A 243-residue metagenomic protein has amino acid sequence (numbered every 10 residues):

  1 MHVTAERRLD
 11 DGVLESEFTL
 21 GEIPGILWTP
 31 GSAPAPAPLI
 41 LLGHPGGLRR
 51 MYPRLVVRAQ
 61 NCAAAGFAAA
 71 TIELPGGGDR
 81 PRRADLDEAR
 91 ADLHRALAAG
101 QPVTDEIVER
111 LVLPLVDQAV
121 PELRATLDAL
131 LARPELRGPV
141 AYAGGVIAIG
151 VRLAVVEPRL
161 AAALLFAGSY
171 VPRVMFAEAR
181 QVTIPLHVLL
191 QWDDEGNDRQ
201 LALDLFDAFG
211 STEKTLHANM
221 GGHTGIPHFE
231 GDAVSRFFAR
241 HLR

Functional and structural regions predicted by a protein language model:
M1-A35: N-terminal cap/lid segment of alpha/beta-hydrolase-fold proteins
A37-I40, L160-A161, P185: Alpha/beta-hydrolase fold active-site loops
I40-E135: Serine-hydrolase catalytic machinery in alpha/beta-hydrolase-like enzymes
G46, L74, L164-P172, G221: Active-site nucleophile loop of the alpha/beta-hydrolase fold
D117-Q181: Primarily recognizes the serine-hydrolase "nucleophile elbow" in alpha/beta-hydrolase and SGNH/GDSL folds
R173-V174, E195-L201: Conserved alpha/beta-hydrolase "acid-adjacent" motif
V182, V188-L190: Short beta-strand/loop motif that positions the catalytic acidic residue of the alpha/beta-hydrolase fold
Q200, S211-R243: C-terminal catalytic histidine-bearing segment of alpha/beta-hydrolase fold enzymes
